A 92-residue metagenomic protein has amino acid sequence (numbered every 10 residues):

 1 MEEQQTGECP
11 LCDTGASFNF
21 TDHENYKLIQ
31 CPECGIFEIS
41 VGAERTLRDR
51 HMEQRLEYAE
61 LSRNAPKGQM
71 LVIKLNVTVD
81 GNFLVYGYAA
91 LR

Functional and structural regions predicted by a protein language model:
E2-E8, E24-K27: Short metal-coordination and nucleic-acid-contact micro-motifs, chiefly zinc-binding Cys/His arrays
C9-C12, C31: Short cysteine-rich clusters marking metal-coordination/redox-active sites
F18-H23, V41-A43: Short Cys/His-rich "knuckle" micro-motifs
N25-F37: Cysteine-rich micro-motifs
Y26, R48-D49, Q54-G68: Acidic/histidine-enriched, beta-strand-rich ligand/metal-binding domains
G35-M52: Short metal-binding segments enriched for Cys and/or His
E60-R92: Long, contiguous alpha-helical scaffold regions
